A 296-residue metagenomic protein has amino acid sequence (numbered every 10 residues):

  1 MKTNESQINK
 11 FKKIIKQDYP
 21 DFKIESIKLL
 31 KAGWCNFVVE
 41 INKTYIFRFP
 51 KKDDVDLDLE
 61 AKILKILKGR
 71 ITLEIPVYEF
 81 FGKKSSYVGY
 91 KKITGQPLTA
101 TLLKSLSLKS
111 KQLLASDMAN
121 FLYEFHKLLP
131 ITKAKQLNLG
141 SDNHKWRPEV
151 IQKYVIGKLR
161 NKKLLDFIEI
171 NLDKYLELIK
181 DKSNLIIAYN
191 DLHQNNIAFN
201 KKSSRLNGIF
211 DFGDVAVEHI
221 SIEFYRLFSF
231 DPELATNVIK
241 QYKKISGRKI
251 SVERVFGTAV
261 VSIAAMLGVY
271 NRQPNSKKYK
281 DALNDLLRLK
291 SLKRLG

Functional and structural regions predicted by a protein language model:
S6-F22, T94, Q112-S116, E124-N190 (+3 more regions): An alpha-helical support segment within catalytic cores of ATP-dependent transferases
I8-K12, A61, T236-I239: Short, surface-exposed alpha-helical segments at coil->helix boundaries
Y19, K68-I71, Q96, F125-K133 (+4 more regions): A general structural signal marking secondary-structure boundaries and capping sites
E25-D142: ATP-binding pocket architecture of kinase catalytic cores
F37-E40, F47, D173-I222: Active-site acidic catalytic loop and adjacent metal/ATP-binding pocket of ATP-dependent phosphoryl transfer enzymes
L64, L106-S107, S204, Y225-L227: Glycine-rich, phosphate-binding/catalytic loops in enzymes
K83-S85, K202-S204, V260: Short strand-connecting beta-turns/loops that link adjacent beta-strands
L113-D117, V217-G296: Helix-rich C-terminal or lid/interface subdomains of diverse kinases
